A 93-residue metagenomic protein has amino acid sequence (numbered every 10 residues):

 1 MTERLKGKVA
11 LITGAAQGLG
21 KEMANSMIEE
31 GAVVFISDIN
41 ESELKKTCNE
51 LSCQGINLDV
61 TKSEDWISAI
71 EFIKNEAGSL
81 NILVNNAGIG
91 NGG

Functional and structural regions predicted by a protein language model:
E3-V34: Canonical Rossmann dinucleotide-binding motif of NAD(H)/NADP(H)-dependent dehydrogenases/reductases, specifically
T13, S37, N86-A87: SDR active-site strand-loop-helix element
E30-K46: Conserved glycine-rich Rossmann-like NAD(P)H-binding loop of the short-chain dehydrogenase/reductase
E41-S42, L58-I70: The beta1-alpha1 cofactor-binding region of Rossmann-like NAD(H)/NADP(H)-dependent oxidoreductases
T47-S52: Short, conserved SAM-binding/catalytic segment of Class I S-adenosyl-L-methionine-dependent methyltransferases
I67, G90-G93: Conserved mid-core segment of classical short-chain dehydrogenase/reductases
F72-N85, N91: A glycine-rich helix->loop->beta "capping" turn within Rossmann-like NAD(P)(H)-dependent oxidoreductase domains
